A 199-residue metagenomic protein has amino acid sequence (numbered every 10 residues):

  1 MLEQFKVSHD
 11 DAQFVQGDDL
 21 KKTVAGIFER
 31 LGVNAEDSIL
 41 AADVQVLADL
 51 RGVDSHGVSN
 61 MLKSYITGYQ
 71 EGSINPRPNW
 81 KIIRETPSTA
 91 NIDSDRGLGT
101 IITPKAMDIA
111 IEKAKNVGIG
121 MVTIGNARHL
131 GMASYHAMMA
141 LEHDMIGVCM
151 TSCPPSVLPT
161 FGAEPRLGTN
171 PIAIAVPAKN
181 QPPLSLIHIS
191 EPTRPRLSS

Functional and structural regions predicted by a protein language model:
M1-L31: Generic N-terminal amphipathic, Lys/Arg-enriched alpha-helix
V15-L20, N34-G57, I74-E85: N-terminal glycine-rich anion-binding loops that anchor highly charged ligand groups
T23-L31, V44, A48-G52, G68-G72 (+3 more regions): Change "in soluble alpha/beta enzymes" to "in soluble alpha/beta proteins
V44-L47, R51-K63, I83, P87-N91 (+3 more regions): Charged, flexible cofactor/metal-binding loops and thiol motifs
H56-I109: Active-site cofactor/substrate anionic-group-binding motifs, chiefly glycine- and Lys/Arg-rich phosphate-binding loops
A90-P177: A generic, well-ordered mixed alpha/beta core segment in the N-terminal half of proteins
N180-L184: Short helix-loop capping/hinge motifs at secondary-structure junctions, enriched in acidic/polar residues
I187-S199: Single conserved hydrophobic/aromatic residue that forms the stacking wall/gate of nucleotide- or nucleobase-binding
